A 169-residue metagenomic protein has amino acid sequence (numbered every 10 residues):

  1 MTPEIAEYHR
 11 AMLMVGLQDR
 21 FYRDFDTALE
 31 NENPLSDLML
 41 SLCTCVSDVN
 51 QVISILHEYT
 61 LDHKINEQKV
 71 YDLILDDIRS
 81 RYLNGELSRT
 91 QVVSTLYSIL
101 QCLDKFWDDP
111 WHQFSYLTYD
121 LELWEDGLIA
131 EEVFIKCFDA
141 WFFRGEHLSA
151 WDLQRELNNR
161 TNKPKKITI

Functional and structural regions predicted by a protein language model:
M1-I169: Acidic, Ser/Pro/Thr-rich low-complexity regulatory regions and the short amphipathic helical interaction modules they
